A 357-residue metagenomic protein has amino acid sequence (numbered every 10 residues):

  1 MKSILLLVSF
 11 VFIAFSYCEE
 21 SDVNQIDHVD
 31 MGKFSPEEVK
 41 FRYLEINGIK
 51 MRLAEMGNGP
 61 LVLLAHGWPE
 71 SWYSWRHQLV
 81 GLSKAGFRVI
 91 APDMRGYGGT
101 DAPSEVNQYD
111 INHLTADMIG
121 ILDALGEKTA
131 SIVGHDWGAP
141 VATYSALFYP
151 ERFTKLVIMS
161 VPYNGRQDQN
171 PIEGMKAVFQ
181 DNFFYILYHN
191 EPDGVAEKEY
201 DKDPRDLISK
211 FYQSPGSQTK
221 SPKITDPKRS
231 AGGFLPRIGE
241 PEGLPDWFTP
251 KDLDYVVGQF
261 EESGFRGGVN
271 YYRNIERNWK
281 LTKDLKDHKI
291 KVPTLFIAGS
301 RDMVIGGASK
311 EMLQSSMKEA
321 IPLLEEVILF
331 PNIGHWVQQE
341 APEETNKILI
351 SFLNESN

Functional and structural regions predicted by a protein language model:
K2-L7: Sec-dependent signal peptide recognition, specifically the positively charged N-region followed immediately by
F10-Y17: Hydrophobic h-region of N-terminal signal peptides that target proteins for export in Gram-negative bacteria
Q25-V39, K50-M51, Y97-V133, W137-E325: Flexible "cap/lid" subdomain of the alpha/beta-hydrolase fold that forms the substrate-access gate
K40-I46: Short acidic-hydrophobic surface loop/beta-edge motif
I49-D101: Conserved HGGG/HGGXW glycine-rich cap/lid loop of the alpha/beta-hydrolase fold
G57, L125-K128, S356: Glycine-rich phosphate-binding loop signature in dinucleotide/nucleotide-binding domains
L63, I90-P92, H135, M159 (+2 more regions): The conserved SAM/SAH-binding core of class I Rossmann-like methyltransferase domains, concentrating on the hydrophobic
L323-N357: Catalytic active-site module of serine/aspartate enzymes centered on a nucleophile-bearing elbow/loop
